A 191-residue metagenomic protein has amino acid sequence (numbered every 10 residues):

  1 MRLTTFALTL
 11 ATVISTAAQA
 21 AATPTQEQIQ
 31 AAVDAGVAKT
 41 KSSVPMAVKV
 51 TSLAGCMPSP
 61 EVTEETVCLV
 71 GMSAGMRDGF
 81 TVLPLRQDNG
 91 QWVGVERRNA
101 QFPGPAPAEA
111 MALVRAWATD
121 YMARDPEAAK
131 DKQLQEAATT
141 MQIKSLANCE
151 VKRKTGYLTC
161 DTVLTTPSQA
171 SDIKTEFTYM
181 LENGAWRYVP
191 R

Functional and structural regions predicted by a protein language model:
M1-A7: Bacterial N-terminal signal peptides that target proteins for export
A7-S15: Bacterial N-terminal signal peptides
A20-R191: Cystatin/cathelin-like cysteine-protease inhibitor module
